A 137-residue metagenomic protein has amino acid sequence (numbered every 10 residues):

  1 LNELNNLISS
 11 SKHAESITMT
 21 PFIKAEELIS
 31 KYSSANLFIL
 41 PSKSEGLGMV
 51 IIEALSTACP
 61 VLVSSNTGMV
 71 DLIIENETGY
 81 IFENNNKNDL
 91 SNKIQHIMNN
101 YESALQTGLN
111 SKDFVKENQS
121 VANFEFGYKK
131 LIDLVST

Functional and structural regions predicted by a protein language model:
E3-I23: Nucleotide-activated donor-binding/catalytic signature segment of Leloir-type glycosyltransferases, i.e., the conserved
F22-I23, S30-A35: Short alpha-helical donor nucleotide-sugar binding micro-motif in glycosyltransferases
E27, E102-D133: A charged, aromatic-enriched C-terminal amphipathic alpha-helix characteristic of glycosyltransferases across folds
K43: Aromatic "clamp/platform" in nucleotide-sugar-dependent glycosyltransferases that forms part of the donor/acceptor
G48-I51, M69: Short glycine/serine-rich donor-binding loops of glycosyltransferases
P60-V63: Short hydrophobic beta-strand element within catalytic cores of glycosyltransferases and related nucleotide-activated
E75-N76, Y80-K87, H96-Y101: Conserved acidic donor-binding segment of nucleotide-sugar-dependent glycosyltransferases
